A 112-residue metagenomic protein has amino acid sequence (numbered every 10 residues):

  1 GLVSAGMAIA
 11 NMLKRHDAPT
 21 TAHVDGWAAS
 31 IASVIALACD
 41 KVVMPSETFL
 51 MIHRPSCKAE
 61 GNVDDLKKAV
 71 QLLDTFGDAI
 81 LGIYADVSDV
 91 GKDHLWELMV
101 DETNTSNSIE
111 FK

Functional and structural regions predicted by a protein language model:
G1-A5, W27-A28, K68, L72 (+1 more regions): Extracytoplasmic/periplasmic, Sec-exported soluble proteins
L2-I9, K14-G61, E102: Glycine-rich beta-to-alpha active-site loop
A59-K112: Charged, glycine-interspersed solvent-exposed loop segments at helix/strand-loop junctions that cap or gate access
